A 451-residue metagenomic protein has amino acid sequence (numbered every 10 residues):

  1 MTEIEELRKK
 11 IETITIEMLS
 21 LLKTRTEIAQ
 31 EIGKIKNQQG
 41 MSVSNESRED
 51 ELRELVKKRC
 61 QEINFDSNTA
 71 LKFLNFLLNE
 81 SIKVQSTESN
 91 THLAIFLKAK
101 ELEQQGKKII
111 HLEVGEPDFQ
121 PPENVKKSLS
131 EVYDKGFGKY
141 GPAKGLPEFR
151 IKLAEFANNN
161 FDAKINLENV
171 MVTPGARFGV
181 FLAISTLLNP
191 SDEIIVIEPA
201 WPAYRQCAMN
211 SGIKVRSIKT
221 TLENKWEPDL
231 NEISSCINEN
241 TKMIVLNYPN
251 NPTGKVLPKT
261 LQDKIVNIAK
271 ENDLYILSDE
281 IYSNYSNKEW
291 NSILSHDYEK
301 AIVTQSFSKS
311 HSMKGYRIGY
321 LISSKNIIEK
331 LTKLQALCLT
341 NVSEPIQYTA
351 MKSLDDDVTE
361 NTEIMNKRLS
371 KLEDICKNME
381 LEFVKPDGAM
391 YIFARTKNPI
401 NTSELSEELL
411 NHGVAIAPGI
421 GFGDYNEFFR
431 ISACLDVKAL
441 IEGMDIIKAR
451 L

Functional and structural regions predicted by a protein language model:
M1-Q85: Domain-level signature for soluble enzymes in the chorismate/prephenate branch of the shikimate pathway
I11, M18, R25, I32 (+8 more regions): Short amphipathic alpha-helical/adjacent loop interface patches that line ligand and macromolecule-binding sites
T15, L19-L22, A29, K57 (+5 more regions): Structural signal for well-ordered, non-membrane alpha-helices
G33, K57-Q61, A154, T332-Q335 (+1 more regions): Amphipathic alpha-helical segments within well-ordered protein domains
V84-K139, L274: N-terminal "arm"/small-domain region of PLP-dependent enzymes with the aminotransferase-like
T91-H92, L146-F149, A176-R177, W226: Conserved donor sugar-nucleotide recognition element shared by glycan-biosynthetic enzymes
L102-Q105, E116-N124, V132, K164-L451: PLP-dependent class I/II
Y140-T173: Conserved N-terminal alpha-helix of the aminotransferase class I/II PLP-enzyme fold
